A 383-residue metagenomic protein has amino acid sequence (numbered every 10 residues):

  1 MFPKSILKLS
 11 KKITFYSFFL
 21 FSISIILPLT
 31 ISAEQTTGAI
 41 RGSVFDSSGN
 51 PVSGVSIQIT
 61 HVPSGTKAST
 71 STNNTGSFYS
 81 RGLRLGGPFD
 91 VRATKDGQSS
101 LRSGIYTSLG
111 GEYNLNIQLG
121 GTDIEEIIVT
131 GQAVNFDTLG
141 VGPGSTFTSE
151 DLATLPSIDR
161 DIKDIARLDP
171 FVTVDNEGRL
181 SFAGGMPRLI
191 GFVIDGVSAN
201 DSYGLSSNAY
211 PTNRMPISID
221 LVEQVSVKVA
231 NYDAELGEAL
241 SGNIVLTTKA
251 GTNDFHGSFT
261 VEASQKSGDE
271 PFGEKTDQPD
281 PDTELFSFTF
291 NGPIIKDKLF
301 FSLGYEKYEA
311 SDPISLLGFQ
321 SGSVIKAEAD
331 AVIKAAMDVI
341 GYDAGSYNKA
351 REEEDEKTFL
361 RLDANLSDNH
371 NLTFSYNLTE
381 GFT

Functional and structural regions predicted by a protein language model:
M1-T36: Cleavable N-terminal targeting peptides that direct proteins into the secretory/outer-membrane pathway or into
S32-T130, V134: Periplasm-facing N-terminal accessory domains of Gram-negative outer-membrane beta-barrel systems
S47, G120, A183-G185, T247-K249 (+2 more regions): Structural signature of outer-membrane beta-barrel channels/translocons
N73, Y79, G97-S99, S103-N116 (+4 more regions): Periplasmic N-terminal accessory/gating domains of Gram-negative outer-membrane beta-barrel systems
G97, N231, V261-S267, K307-S311 (+1 more regions): Transmembrane beta-strands of outer-membrane beta-barrel pores
I162, R188-I190, L221, G251-G257 (+3 more regions): Outer-envelope beta-barrel architecture signal
Y210-P211, F272-T276, A344-N348: Extracellular loop and loop/strand-boundary signature of outer-membrane beta-barrel proteins
P279-F382: Transmembrane beta-barrel wall of Gram-negative outer-membrane proteins
